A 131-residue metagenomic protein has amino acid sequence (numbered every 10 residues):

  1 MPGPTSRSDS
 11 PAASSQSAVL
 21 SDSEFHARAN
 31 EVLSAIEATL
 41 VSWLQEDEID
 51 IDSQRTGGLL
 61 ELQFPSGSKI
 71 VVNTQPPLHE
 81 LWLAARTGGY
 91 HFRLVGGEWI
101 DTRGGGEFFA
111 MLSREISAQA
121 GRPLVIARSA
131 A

Functional and structural regions predicted by a protein language model:
P2-A131: N-terminal intrinsically disordered, cationic/polar leader segments that include organellar targeting peptides
